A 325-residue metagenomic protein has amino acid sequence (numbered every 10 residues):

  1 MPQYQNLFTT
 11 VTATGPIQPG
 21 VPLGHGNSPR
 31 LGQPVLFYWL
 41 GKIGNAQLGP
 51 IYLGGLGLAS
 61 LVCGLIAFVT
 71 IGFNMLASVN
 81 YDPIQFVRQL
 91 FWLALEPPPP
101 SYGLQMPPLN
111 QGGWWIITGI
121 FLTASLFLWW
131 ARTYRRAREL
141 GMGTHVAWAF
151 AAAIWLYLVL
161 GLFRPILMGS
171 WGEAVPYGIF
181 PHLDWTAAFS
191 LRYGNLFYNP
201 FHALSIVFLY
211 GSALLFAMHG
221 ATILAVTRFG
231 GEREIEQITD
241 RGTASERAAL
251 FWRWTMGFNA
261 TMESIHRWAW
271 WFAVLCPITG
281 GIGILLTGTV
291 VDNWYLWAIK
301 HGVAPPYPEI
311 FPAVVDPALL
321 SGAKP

Functional and structural regions predicted by a protein language model:
M1-A59, I84-P98, L250-W252, P308-F311 (+1 more regions): N-terminal juxtamembrane cytosolic/stromal segments of multi-pass membrane proteins
L31-G44, L48, V79-G103, L122-W148 (+1 more regions): Cytoplasmic membrane-interface regions of multi-pass membrane proteins
F37-C63, E139-F150, Y193-V207, F251-I282: Loop-to-transmembrane boundary segments
L58-M75, A147-M168, V207-L214, L275-L286: Hydrophobic alpha-helical membrane-insertion segments
G72-N80, A131-T144, L162-V175, Y210-I235 (+1 more regions): Juxtamembrane/interface segments at transmembrane-helix termini
M75-M106, R164-F197, I235-W254, N293-P325: Membrane-interfacial helical/loop segments at transmembrane boundaries in membrane proteins
Q105, L109-G169: Internal, hydrophobic cores of structured domains that mediate oligomerization or house catalytic pockets within large
P107-I117, Y198-F216: Alpha-helical transmembrane segments
